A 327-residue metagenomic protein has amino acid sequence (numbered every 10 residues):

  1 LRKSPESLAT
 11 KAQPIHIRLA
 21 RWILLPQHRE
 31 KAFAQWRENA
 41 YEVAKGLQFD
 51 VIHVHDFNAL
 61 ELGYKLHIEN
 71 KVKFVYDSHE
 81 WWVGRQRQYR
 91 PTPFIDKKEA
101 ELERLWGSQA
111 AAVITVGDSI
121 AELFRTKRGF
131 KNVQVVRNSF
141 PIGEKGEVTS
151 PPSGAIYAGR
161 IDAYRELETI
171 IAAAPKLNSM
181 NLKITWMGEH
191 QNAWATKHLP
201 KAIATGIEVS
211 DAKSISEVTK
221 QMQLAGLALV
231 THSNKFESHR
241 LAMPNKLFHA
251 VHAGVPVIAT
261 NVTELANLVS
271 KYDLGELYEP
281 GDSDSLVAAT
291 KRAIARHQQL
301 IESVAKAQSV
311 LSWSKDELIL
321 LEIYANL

Functional and structural regions predicted by a protein language model:
I23-G46, E61, K65-E69, Y76 (+2 more regions): Membrane-proximal helix-turn-helix segments that form the acceptor-binding/catalytic region of lipid-linked
A111, M222-R240, V255: Acidic donor-binding loop of glycosyltransferase active sites
I114, E147-P175, I184-G188: Conserved donor-binding/catalytic core segment of Leloir-type glycosyltransferases
S119, V136-S139: Carbohydrate-associated surface elements
I171-E208: A conserved nucleotide-sugar
A195-M222, L227: Nucleotide-activated donor-binding/catalytic signature segment of Leloir-type glycosyltransferases, i.e., the conserved
K220, A295-N326: A charged, aromatic-enriched C-terminal amphipathic alpha-helix characteristic of glycosyltransferases across folds
K271-Y272, E276-S283, T290-H297: Conserved acidic donor-binding segment of nucleotide-sugar-dependent glycosyltransferases
